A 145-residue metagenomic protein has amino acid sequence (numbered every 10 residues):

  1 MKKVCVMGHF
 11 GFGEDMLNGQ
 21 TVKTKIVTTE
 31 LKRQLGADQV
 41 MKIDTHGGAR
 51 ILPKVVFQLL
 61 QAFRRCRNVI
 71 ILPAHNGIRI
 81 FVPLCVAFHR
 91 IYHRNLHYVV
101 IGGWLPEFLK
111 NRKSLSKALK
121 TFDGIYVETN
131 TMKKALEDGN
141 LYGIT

Functional and structural regions predicted by a protein language model:
M1-T45, H93: N-terminal subdomain of nucleotide-sugar transferases
K42-I51, G102-W104: Short beta->alpha junction loops
G48-A62, I80: Glycine-rich, highly charged phosphate/nucleotide-binding loops
F63-I70: Short acidic/histidine-rich motifs immediately flanking catalytic phosphotransfer sites in two-component signaling
P73-I78, R94-N111: A short, histidine- and acid-enriched strand-loop-helix "catalytic/donor-clamping" loop that lines the nucleotide-sugar
A87-Y92, F108-G124: Membrane-proximal helix-turn-helix segments that form the acceptor-binding/catalytic region of lipid-linked
F122-I144: A short, active-site helix/loop in glycosyltransferases that binds the activated sugar's phosphate group
